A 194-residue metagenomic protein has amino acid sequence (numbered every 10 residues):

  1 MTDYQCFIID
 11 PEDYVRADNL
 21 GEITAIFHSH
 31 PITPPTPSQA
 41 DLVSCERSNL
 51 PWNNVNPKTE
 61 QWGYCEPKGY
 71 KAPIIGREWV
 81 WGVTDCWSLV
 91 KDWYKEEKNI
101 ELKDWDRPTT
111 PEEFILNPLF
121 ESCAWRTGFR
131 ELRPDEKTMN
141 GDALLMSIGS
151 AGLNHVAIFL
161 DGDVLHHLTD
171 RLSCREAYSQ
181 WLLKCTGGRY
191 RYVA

Functional and structural regions predicted by a protein language model:
M1-A25, P31-K68: Conserved beta-strand-loop surface patch within small alpha/beta domains used for substrate/adaptor or ligand engagement
Y70-R77: Active-site-proximal or metal-binding-adjacent scaffold patches in catalytic folds
W79-E97: Active-site nucleophilic cysteine motif
N99-P111: Short acidic alpha-helical/loop segments enriched in Asp/Glu that coordinate divalent cations
P108-C174, Y178-S179: ...with weaker cross-activation on analogous glycine-rich loops/strands in unrelated enzymes
E176-A194: Glycine- and charge-enriched low-complexity intrinsically disordered segments
